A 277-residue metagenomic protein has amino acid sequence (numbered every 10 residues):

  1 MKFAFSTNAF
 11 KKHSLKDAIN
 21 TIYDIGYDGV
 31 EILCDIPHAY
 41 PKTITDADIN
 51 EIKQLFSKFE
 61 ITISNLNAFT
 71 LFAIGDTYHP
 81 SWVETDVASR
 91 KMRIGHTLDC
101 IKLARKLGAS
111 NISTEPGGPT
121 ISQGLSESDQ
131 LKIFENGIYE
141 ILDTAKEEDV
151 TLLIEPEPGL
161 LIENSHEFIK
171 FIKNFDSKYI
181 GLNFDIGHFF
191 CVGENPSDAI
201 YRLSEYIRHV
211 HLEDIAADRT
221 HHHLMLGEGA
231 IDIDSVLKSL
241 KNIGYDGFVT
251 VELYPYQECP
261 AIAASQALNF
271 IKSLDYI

Functional and structural regions predicted by a protein language model:
M1-A4, K11-G26, N50, S57 (+5 more regions): Histidine-acidic metal/acid-base catalytic patches
A9-K11, C34-I36, F69-F72, P116-T120 (+4 more regions): Active-site-proximal loop/turn and secondary-structure-junction residues that shape catalytic pockets, frequently
K16-D17, K58, A73-G181, C191: Active-site acidic/histidine proton-transfer and metal-coordination neighborhood in alpha/beta enzyme cores
D28-G29, T62, S110, T151 (+1 more regions): Residue-level detector of anion-binding/catalytic polar loops
D28-L33, S64-A68, S113-E115, S204-A216: Non-cysteine beta-strand/loop elements that form the S-adenosyl-L-methionine
L33-F56, P116-S122: Glycine-rich, proline-tolerant flexible connector loops at the mouths of alpha/beta enzymes
P41, T45-D48, W82, D86-R93 (+5 more regions): Residue-level preference for long, well-ordered alpha-helices that form the structural scaffold of enzyme catalytic
F56-T70: Glycine-rich, aromatic-flanked loop segments that form ligand/cofactor-binding clefts across common enzyme folds
